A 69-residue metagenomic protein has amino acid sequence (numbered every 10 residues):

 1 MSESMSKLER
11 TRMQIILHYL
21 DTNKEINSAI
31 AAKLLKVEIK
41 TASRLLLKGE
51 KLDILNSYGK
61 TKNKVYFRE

Functional and structural regions predicted by a protein language model:
M1-E69: C-terminal regulatory or interaction extensions
